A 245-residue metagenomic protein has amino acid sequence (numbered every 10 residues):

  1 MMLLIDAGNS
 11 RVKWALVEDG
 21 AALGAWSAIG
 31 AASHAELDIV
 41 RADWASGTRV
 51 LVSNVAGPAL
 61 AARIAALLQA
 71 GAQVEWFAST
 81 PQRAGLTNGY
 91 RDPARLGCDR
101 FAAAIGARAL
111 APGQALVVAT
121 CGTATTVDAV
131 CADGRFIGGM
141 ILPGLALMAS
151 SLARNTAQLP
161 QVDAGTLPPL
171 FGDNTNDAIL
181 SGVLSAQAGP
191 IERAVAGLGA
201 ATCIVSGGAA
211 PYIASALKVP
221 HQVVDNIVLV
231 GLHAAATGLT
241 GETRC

Functional and structural regions predicted by a protein language model:
M1-L23, A107, A111-F136, L152 (+1 more regions): Gly/Thr-rich phosphate-binding beta-strand-loop-beta motif of the actin/hexokinase/Hsp70
M1-R83: N-terminal glycine/serine-rich phosphate-binding loop of ATP-dependent small-molecule kinases, especially carbohydrate
R11, S53-A62, S181, A200-L217: Glycine-rich phosphate-binding loops at beta-strand->alpha-helix junctions
A65-Q69, A84-L86, Y212-V219: Short loop/helix-cap segments at secondary-structure boundaries that form the rim of catalytic
L68-V74, R91-P93, K218-N226: Active-site regions of enzymes building and remodeling cell-envelope glycoconjugates
W76-V118, A124-V127, F171-G172: Active-site neighborhood for divalent-cation/phosphate handling
L142-L198: Active-site rim beta-loop-alpha module in soluble metabolic enzymes
H221-C245: Glycine-rich phosphate-binding/hydrolytic loop that grips phosphoryl groups
